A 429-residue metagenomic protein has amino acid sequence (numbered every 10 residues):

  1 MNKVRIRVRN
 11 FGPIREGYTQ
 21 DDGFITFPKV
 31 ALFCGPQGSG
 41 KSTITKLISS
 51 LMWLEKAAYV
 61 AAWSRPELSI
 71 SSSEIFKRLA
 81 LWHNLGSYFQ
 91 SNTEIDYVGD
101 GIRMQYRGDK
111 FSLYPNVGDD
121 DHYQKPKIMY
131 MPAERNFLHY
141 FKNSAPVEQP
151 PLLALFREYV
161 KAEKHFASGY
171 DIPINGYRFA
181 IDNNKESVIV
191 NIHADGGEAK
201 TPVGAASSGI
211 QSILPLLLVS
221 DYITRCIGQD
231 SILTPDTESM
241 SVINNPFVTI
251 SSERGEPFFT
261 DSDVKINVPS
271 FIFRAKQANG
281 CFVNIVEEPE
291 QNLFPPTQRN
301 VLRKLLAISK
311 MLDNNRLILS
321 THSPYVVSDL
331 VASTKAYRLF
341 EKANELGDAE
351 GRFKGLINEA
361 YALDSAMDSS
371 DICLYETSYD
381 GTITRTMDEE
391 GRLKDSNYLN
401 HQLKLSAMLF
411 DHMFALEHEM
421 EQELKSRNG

Functional and structural regions predicted by a protein language model:
M1-E186, I272, M311-N314, V327-S328 (+4 more regions): P-loop NTPase switch/coupling surface
I48-L54, V219-I223, L306-I308: Walker A/P-loop NTP-binding motif
V98, Q105, M129, A133-N279: Extended helical coiled-coil dimerization/tether regions that scaffold and oligomerize large DNA-maintenance assemblies
C281, D313-I318: Loop/turn-to-beta-strand initiation segments
E287-P289: Walker B catalytic acidic pair
F294-P295: Conserved D-loop-proximal element of ABC-family nucleotide-binding domains
N300-L305: Conserved hydrophobic alpha-helix in the ABC-type ATPase nucleotide-binding domain
T321-Y325: Conserved H-loop
